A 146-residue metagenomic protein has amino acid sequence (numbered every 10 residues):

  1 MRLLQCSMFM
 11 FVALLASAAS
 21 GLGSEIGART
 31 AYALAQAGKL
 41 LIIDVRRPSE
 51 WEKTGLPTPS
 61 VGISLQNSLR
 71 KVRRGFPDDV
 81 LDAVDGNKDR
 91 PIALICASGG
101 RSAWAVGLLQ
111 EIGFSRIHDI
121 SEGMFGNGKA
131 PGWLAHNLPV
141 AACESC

Functional and structural regions predicted by a protein language model:
Q5-S17: Bacterial N-terminal signal peptides
S17-A37, E52-P91, G100-C146: Rhodanese-like catalytic fold shared by cysteine-dependent sulfurtransferases and DSP/PTP-type phosphatases
L41-V45: Short hydrophobic beta-strand that contains or immediately precedes a catalytic carboxylate
P48: Short glycine-rich anion-binding loops that position phosphate/pyrophosphate groups of nucleotides and phosphorylated
L94-C96: Short, surface-exposed ligand- or partner-binding patches at beta-edge/loop junctions that are enriched in aromatics
